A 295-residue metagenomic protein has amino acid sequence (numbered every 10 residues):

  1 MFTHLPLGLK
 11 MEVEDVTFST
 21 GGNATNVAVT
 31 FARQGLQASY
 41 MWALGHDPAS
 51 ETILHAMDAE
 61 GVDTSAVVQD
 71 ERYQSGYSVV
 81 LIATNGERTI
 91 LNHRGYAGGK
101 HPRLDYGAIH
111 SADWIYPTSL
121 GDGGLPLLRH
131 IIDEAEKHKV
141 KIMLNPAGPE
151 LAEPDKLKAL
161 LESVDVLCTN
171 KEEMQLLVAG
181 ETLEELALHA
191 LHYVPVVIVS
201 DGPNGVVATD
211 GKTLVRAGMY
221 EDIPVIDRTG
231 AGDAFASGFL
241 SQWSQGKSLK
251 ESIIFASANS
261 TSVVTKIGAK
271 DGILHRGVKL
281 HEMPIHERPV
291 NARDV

Functional and structural regions predicted by a protein language model:
M1-A43, P48-H55, A59, V290-V295: Glycine-rich phosphate/adenosyl-contacting loop at the front of the ribokinase-like
A32, D58, E136, L161 (+1 more regions): Anion (oxyanion) recognition and catalysis
A56-Y73: A glycine-rich helix N-cap at a beta->alpha junction
S65, Q69-D70, V80-D122: Conserved phosphate-binding/catalytic loop of the ribokinase/pfkB sugar-kinase fold
W114-L188, N204-V206: Conserved beta-alpha-beta core of the PfkB/ribokinase-like small-molecule kinase fold
L151, L183-V295: Conserved phosphate-binding/catalytic region of the ribokinase-like
